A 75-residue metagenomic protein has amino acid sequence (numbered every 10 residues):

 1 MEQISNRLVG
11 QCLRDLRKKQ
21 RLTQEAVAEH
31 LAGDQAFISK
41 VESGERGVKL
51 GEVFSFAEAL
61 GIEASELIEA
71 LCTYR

Functional and structural regions predicted by a protein language model:
E2-Q3, E58, E66-R75: Short, charged recognition helix plus adjacent turn of helix-turn-helix-like nucleic-acid-binding domains
Q11-H30, S55: Short basic helix-loop element that most often maps to the first helix and adjoining turn of HTH DNA-binding modules
D15, K19, G33, A59-I62 (+1 more regions): Conserved amphipathic alpha-helical interaction elements at protein-protein interfaces in regulatory, energy-coupling
T23, D34-F37, K49, E63: Short coil turns linking two alpha-helices in DNA-binding domains
A32, G51-E66: DNA major-groove recognition helix of helix-turn-helix/homeodomain DNA-binding modules
